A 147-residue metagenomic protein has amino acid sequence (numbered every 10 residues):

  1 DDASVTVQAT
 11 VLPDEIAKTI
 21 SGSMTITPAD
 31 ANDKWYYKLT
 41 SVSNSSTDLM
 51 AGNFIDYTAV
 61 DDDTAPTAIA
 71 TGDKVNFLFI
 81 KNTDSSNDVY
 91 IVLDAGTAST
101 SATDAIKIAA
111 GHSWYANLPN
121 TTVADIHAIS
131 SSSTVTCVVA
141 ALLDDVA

Functional and structural regions predicted by a protein language model:
D1-P13, M24, S130-A147: C-terminal interaction-tip segments
E15-A17: Short glycine-rich, low-complexity segments
T19-Y37, V42, I129, V135-C137: Intrinsically disordered, low-complexity regulatory regions in eukaryotic proteins
T27-A31, S43-G72, T97-T100, S132-S133: Surface-exposed ligand/attachment interfaces on beta-rich extracellular proteins
T71-A102: Short, surface-exposed beta-strand/strand-loop-strand elements in extracellular ectodomains
I80, V89-I91, I126-A128, C137-V139: Hydrophobic beta-strand residues in large extracellular and virion-surface proteins
T100-V123: Intrinsically disordered, low-complexity Pro/Gly/Ser/Thr-rich segments with frequent PxxP/GP/PP motifs and embedded
L118-V135: Noncatalytic modules at the cell exterior or secretory-pathway interfaces, chiefly beta-strand-rich lectin/adhesion
